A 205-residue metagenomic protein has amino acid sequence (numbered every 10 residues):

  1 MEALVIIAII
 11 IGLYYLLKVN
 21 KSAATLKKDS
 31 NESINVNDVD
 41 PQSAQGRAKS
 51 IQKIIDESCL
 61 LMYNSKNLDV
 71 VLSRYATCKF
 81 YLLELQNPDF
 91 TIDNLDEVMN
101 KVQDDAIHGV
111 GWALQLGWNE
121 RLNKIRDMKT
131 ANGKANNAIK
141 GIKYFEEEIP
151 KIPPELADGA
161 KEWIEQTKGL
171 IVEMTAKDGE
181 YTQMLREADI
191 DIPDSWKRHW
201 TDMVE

Functional and structural regions predicted by a protein language model:
M1-K28: N-terminal signal-anchor transmembrane alpha helix of single-pass membrane proteins, serving as the membrane-anchoring
L26-L72, D89-E205: Amphipathic alpha-helical assembly segments used for oligomerization, scaffolding, or translocation
V70-P88: Alpha-helical segments in soluble extracytoplasmic regions
